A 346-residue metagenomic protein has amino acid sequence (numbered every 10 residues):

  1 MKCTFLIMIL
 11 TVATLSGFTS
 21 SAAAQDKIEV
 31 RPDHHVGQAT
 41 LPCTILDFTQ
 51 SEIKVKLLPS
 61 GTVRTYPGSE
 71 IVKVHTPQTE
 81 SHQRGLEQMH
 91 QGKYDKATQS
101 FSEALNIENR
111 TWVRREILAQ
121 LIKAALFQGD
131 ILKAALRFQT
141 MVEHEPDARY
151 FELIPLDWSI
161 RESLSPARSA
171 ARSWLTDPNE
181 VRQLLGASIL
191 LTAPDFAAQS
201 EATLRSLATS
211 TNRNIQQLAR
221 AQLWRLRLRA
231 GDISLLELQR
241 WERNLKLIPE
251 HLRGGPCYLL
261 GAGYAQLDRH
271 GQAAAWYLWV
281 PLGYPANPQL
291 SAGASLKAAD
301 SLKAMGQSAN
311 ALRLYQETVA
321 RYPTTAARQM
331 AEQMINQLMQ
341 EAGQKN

Functional and structural regions predicted by a protein language model:
A22-W174, L184-T192, L245-K246, L259-A262 (+2 more regions): Compositionally biased alpha-helical segments
H75, W112, V181, N214-L218 (+3 more regions): Residue signature of alpha-solenoid helical repeat architecture, marking inter-repeat boundaries and helix-start
S102, Q139, R172, R205 (+3 more regions): Alpha-solenoid helical repeat scaffolds
A135-D147, Y277-L278, G306-A326, Q333-N336: TPR/TPR-like (Sel1-like) alpha-helical repeat modules
L156-S159, L218-S291, S295: Alpha-helical adaptor scaffolds
